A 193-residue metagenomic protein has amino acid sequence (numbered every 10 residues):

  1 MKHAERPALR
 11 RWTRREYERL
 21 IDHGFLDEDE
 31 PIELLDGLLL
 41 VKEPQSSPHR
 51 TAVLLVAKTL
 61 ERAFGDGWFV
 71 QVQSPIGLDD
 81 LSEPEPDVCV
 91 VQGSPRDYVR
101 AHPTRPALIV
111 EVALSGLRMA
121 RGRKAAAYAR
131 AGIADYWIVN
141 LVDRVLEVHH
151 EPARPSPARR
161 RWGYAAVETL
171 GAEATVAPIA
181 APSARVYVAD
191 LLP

Functional and structural regions predicted by a protein language model:
M1-P193: Gly/Pro/Ser/Thr-rich low-complexity, intrinsically disordered segments predominantly at protein N-termini
